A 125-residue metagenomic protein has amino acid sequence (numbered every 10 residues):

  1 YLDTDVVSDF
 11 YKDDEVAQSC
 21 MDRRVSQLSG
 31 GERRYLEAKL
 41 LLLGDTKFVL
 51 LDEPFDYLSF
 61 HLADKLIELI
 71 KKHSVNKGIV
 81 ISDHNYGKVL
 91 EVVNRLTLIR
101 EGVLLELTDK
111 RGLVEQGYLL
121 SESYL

Functional and structural regions predicted by a protein language model:
Y1-E37, G44: ABC-family P-loop ATPase nucleotide-binding domains
L43-G44, V75: Conserved signature/switch motifs of ABC ATPase nucleotide-binding domains
E53-P54: Walker B catalytic motif
S59, V89-E91: A short, surface-exposed alpha-helical micro-motif characterized by mixed small hydrophobic and charged/polar residues
A63-V75: Helical segment within the ABC ATPase nucleotide-binding domain
S82-H84: H-loop/switch region of ABC-family ATPase nucleotide-binding domains
E91-L98: Conserved catalytic segment of ABC-fold P-loop ATPases
V103-L125: Conserved beta-strand-loop-alpha-helix hinge in the C-terminal portion of ABC ATPase nucleotide-binding domains
